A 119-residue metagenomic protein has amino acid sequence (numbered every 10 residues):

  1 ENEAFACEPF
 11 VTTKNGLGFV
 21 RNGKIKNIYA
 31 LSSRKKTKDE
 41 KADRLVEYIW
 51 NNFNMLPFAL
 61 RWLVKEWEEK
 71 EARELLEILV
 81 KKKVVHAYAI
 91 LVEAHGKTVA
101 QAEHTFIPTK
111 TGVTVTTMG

Functional and structural regions predicted by a protein language model:
E1-G119: Active-site neighborhoods and metal-handling regions in enzymes and metal-associated proteins
